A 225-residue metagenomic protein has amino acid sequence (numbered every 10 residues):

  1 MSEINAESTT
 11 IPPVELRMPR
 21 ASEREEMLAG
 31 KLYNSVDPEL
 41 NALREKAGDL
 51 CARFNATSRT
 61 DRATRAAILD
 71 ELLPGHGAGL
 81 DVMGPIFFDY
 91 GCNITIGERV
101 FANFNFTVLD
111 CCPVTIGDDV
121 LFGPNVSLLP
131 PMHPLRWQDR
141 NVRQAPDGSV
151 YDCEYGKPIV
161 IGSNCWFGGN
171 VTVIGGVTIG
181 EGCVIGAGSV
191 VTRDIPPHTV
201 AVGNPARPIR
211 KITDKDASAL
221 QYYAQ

Functional and structural regions predicted by a protein language model:
M1-G79, L135-Q138, P205-Q225: Terminal amphipathic alpha-helical/low-complexity segments used for targeting or macromolecular assembly
M27, G162, G180: Short, acidic, Ser/Thr-enriched surface-loop or helix-capping motifs
I68, M83-F87: Arg/Lys-rich RNA-binding interfaces used to dock onto structured RNA substrates
P74-G77, L121, T178, P196: Short conserved AdoMet
I86-I96, F101-V177, N204-P205, K211-Y222: Flexible, glycine/small-residue-enriched loop-and-beta-strand segment within the central core of proteins
V173-V202: C-terminal/domain-terminus segments
